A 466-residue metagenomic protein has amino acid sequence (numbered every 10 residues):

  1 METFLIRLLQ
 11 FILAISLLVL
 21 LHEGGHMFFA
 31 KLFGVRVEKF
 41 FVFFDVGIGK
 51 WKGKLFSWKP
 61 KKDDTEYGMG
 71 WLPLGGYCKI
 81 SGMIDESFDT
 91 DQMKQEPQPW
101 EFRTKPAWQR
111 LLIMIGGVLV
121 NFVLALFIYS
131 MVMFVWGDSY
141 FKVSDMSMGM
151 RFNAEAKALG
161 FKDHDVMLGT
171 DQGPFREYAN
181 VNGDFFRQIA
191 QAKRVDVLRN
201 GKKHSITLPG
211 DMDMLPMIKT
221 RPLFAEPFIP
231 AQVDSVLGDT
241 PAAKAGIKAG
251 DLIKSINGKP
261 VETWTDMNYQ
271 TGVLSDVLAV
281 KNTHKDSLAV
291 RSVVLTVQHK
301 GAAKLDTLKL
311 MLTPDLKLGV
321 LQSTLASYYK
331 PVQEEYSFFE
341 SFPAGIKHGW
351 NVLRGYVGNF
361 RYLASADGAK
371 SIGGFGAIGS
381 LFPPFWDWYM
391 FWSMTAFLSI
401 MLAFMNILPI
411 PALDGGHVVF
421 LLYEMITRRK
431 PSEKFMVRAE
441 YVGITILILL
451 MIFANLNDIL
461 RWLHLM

Functional and structural regions predicted by a protein language model:
E2, E96-A107, T220-K244, A249-S255 (+5 more regions): Functional transmembrane alpha-helices
T3-M93, M405-T427: Small-residue-rich helix-interface/hinge motifs
Q10, G76, I80-N153, R438-I444 (+1 more regions): Internal alpha-helical transmembrane segments
I15-V19, K79, N121, A125 (+2 more regions): Alpha-helical transmembrane segments of multi-pass membrane proteins
H22-G25, M69, A156, H164-M167 (+11 more regions): Terminal peptide-recognition signature
M83-T90, F102-K105, M148-D213, G238 (+1 more regions): Juxtamembrane extramembrane loops of integral membrane proteins
M114-S147, G183-R187, Q191-S235, V294-T296 (+1 more regions): PDZ/PDZ-like peptide-tail recognition elements
V132-R176, M217-S255, K259-T263: PDZ/PDZ-like domain segments forming the peptide/carboxylate-binding groove, activating on the N-terminal beta-strands
